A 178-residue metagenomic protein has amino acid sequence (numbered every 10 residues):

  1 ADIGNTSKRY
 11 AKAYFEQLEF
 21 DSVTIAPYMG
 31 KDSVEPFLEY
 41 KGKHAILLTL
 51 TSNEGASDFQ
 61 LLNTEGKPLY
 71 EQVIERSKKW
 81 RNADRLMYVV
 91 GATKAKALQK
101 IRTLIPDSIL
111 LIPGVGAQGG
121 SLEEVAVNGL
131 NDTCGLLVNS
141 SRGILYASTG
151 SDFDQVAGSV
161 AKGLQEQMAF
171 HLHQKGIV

Functional and structural regions predicted by a protein language model:
A1-D2, T51, K94, I144: Short glycine-enriched loops at secondary-structure junctions
D2-V89: Conserved anion-binding
G4, G120, A147: Conserved protein kinase catalytic core
A11, V34, I74, L98 (+2 more regions): Generic structural signal for well-ordered alpha-helices, preferentially at hydrophobic/aromatic core positions
Q17, F37-Y40, R76, W80 (+4 more regions): Change "in soluble alpha/beta enzymes" to "in soluble alpha/beta proteins
K31, K67-E71, A95, G119 (+1 more regions): Electropositive phosphate-/nucleotide-binding environments in soluble metabolic enzymes
Y88, A92-N139, G143-I144: A C-terminal functional module that forms or caps the active site or interfaces directly with catalytic machinery
E124-G135, Y146-V178: C-terminal helical cap(s) of enzyme catalytic domains, especially alpha/beta-barrels
